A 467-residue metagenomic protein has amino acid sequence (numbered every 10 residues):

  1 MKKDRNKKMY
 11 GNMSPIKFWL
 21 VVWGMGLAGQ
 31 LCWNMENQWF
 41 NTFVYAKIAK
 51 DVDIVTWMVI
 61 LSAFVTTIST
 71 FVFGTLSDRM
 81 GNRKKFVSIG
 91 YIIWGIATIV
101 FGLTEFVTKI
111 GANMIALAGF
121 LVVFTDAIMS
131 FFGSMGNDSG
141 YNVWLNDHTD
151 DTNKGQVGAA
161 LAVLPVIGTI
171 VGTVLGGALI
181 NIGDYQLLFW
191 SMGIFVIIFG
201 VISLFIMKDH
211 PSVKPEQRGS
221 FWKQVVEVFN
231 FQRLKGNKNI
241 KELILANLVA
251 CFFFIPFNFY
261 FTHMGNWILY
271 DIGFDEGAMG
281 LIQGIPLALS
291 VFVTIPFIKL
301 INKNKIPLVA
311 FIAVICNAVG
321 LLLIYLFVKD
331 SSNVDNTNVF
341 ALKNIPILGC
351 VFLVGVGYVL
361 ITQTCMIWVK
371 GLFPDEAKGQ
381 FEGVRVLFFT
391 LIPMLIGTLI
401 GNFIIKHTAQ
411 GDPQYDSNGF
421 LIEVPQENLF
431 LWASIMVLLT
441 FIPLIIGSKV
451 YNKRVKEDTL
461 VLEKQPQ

Functional and structural regions predicted by a protein language model:
K2-P15, P211-A246, L462-Q467: Juxtamembrane intracellular "pre-TM" segments in multi-pass secondary transporters
R5-A63, E242-V249, F253-I272, M279-G280: Helix-loop boundary and gating motifs at the non-cytosolic
T67, G155-I180, V386-T398: Glycine-rich segments within core transmembrane alpha-helices of 12-TM secondary carriers
I68-N82, I180, F292-I306, I405: Helix-to-loop junctions at the C-terminal end of transmembrane segments in multipass secondary transporters
R83, I180-I194, I405-L438: A membrane-interface helix-boundary motif in multi-pass transporters
Y91-A116, C316-F340: C-terminal ends and interior cores of transmembrane alpha-helices in multi-pass membrane transporters/permeases
A97, G111-G136, T337-I361: Hydrophobic core of transmembrane alpha-helices in multi-pass small-molecule transporters, especially MFS/SLC-type
L308-T362: C-terminal transmembrane helical hairpin of 12-TM major facilitator-type secondary transporters
